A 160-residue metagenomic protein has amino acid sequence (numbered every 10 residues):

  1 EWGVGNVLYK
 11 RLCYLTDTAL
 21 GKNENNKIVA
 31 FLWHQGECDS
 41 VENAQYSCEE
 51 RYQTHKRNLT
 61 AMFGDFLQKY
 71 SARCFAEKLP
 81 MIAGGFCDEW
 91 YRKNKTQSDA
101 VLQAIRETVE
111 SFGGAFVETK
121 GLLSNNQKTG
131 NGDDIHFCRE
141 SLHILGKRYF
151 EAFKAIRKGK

Functional and structural regions predicted by a protein language model:
E1-K160: Cell-envelope and extracellular/periplasmic
